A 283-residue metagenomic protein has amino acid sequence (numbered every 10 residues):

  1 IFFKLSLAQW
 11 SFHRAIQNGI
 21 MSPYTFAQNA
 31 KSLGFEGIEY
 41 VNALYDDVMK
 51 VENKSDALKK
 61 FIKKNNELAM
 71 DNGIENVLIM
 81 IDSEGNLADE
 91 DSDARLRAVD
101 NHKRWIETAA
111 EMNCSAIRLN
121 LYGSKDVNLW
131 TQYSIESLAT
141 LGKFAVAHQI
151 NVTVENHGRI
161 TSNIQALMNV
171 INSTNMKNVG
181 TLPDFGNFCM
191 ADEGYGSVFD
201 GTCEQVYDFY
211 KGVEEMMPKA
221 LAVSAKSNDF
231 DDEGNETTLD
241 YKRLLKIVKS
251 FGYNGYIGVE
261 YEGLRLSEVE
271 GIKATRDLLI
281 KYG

Functional and structural regions predicted by a protein language model:
F3-Q9, I38-Y40, N76-I81, I117-L119 (+4 more regions): Hydrophobic faces of well-ordered beta-strands that scaffold small-molecule active sites in alpha/beta enzyme cores
L7, A30, I38, A69 (+8 more regions): Conserved, mostly hydrophobic/aromatic
A8-S22, G85-V99, D126-W130, V198-E204: Active-site mouth loops of central-metabolism enzymes
Q17-A30, A94-E107, Q205-V213, Y241-L244: Short, acidic/polar
S22-A43, N113: Catalytic domains of carbohydrate-active enzymes, especially glycoside hydrolases
G37-I38, I135-K246: Acidic/histidine-rich catalytic cores of soluble enzymes
E39-E67, L121-D126: Glycine-rich, proline-tolerant flexible connector loops at the mouths of alpha/beta enzymes
I62-P183, C189-M190, V269: Active-site acidic/histidine proton-transfer and metal-coordination neighborhood in alpha/beta enzyme cores
